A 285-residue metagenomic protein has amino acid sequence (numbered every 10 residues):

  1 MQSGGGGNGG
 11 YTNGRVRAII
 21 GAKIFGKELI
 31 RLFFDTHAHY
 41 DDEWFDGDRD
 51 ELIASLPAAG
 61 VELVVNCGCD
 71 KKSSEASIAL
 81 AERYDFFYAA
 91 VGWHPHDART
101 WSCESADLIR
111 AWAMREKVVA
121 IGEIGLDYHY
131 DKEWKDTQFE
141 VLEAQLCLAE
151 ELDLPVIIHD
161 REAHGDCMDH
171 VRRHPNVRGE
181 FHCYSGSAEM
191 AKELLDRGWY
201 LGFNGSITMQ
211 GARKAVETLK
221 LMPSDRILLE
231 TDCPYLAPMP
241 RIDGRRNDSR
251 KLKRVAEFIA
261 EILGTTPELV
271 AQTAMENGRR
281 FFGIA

Functional and structural regions predicted by a protein language model:
G4-G6, Y11, R15, I19-A285: Mid-domain alpha/beta scaffold segments of enzyme catalytic cores
